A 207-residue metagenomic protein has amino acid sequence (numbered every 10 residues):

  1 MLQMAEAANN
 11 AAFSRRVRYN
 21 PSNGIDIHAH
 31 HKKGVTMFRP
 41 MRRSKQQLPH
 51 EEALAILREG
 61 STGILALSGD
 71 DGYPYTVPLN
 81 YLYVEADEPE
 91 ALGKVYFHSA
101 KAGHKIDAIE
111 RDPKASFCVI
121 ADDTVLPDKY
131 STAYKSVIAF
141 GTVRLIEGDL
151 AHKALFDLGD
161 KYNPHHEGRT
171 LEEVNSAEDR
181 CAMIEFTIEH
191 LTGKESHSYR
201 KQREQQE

Functional and structural regions predicted by a protein language model:
M1-M4: Methionine residue identity
A7, A11-A12: Intrinsically disordered, low-complexity segments enriched in serine/proline and basic residues
Y19-E59: Extreme N-terminal tail/first-helix region
T36-R43, T124-E207: Charged, gly/pro-rich active-site loop segments
Q47-L48, E59-I64, H165-G168: Short Pro/Gly-enriched beta-strand edge/turn motifs at strand-loop
L57, A108-I109, L158: A generic structural signal for nonpolar/aromatic side chains embedded in well-ordered alpha-helices
G60-K101, F117: Short beta-strand segments
K105-S131: Helix-adjacent hinge/juxtasegments
